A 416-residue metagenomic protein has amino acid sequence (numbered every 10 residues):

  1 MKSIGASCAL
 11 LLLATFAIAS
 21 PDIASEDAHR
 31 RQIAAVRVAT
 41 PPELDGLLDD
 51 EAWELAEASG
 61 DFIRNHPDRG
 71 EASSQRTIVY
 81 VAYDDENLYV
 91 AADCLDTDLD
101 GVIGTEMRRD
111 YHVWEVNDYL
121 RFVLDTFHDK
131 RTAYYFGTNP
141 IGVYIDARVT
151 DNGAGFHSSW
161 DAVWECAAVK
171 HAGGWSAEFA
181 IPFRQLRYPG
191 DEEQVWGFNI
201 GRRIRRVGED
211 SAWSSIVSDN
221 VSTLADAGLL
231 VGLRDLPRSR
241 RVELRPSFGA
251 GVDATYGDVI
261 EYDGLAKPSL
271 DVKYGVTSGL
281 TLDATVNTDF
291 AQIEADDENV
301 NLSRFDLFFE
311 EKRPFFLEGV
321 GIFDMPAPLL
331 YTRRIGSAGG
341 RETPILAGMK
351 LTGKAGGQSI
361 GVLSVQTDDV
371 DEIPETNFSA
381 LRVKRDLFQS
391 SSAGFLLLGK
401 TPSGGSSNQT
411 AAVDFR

Functional and structural regions predicted by a protein language model:
M1-I4: Positively charged n-region of N-terminal signal peptides that target proteins for export
A6, K384-L387, R416: Short hydrophobic/aromatic-rich motifs at helix boundaries and adjacent loops
S7-F16: Bacterial N-terminal signal peptides
I18-F395, G405: Structural preference for beta-rich elements and adjacent junctions enriched in aromatics
S392-R416: A compositional/structural signature marking long, glycine- and acidic/polar-rich segments with frequent tryptophans
